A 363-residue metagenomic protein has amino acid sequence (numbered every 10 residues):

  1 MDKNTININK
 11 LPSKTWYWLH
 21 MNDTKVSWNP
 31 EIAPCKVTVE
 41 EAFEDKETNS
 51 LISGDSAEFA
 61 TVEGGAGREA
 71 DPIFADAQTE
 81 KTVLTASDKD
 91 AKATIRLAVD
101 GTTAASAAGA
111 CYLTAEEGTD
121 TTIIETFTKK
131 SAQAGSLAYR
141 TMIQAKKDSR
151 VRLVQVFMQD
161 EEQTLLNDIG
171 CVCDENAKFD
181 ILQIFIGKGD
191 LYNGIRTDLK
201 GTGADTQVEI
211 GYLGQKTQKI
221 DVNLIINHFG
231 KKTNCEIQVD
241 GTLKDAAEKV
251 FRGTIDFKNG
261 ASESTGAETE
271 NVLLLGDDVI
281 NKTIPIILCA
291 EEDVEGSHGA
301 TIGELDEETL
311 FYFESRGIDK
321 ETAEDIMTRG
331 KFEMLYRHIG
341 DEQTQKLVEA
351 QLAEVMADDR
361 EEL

Functional and structural regions predicted by a protein language model:
M1-T79: Long, low-complexity, mixed-charge
N4, G64-F311, S315-R316, I339 (+1 more regions): Conserved beta-strand/loop scaffold segments within soluble protein domains that form the structured core and edges
D306-T309, M327-E333: Small/polar glycine-rich anion-binding or flexible loop at a beta-alpha turn
